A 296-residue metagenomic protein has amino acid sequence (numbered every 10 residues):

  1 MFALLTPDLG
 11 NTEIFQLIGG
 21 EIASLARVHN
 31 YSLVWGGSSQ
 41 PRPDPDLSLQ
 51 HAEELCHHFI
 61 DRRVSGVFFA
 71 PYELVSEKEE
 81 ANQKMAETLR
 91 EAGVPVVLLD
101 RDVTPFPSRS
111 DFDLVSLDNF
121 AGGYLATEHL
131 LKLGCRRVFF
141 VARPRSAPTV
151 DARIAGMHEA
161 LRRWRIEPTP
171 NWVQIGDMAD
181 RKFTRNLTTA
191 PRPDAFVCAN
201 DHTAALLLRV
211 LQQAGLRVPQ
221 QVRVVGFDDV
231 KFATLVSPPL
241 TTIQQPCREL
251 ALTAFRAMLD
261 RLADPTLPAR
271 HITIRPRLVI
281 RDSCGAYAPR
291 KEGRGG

Functional and structural regions predicted by a protein language model:
F2-L4, I18-R42, E54-F68, E73-G296: Bacterial carbohydrate/catabolite-sensing allosteric modules
L5-L17: Extracytoplasmic "Venus flytrap"
L47-S48: Leucine-rich repeat
